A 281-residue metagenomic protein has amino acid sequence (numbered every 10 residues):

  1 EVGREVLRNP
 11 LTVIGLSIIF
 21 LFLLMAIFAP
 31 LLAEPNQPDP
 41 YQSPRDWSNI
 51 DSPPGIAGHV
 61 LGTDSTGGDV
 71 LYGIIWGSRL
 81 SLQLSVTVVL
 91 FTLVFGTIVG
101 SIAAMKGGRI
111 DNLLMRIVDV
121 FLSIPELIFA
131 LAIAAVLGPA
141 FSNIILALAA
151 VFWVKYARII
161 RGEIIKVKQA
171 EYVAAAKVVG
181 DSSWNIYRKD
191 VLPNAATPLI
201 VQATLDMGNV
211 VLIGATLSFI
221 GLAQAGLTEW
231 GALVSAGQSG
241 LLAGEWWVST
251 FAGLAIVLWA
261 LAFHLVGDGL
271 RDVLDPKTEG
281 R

Functional and structural regions predicted by a protein language model:
E1-L7, A57-T63, L71, R188 (+1 more regions): A short amphipathic helical element positioned immediately N-terminal to and/or at the very start of a transmembrane
E1-P38, I117, N185, A195: N-terminal signal-anchor/first transmembrane alpha helix
I14, T66-R281: Alpha-helical transmembrane segments of integral membrane proteins, especially multi-pass inner/plasma-membrane
M25-T63, F219-L227: Hydrophobic alpha-helical transmembrane segments of membrane transport/permease proteins and related membrane-embedded
